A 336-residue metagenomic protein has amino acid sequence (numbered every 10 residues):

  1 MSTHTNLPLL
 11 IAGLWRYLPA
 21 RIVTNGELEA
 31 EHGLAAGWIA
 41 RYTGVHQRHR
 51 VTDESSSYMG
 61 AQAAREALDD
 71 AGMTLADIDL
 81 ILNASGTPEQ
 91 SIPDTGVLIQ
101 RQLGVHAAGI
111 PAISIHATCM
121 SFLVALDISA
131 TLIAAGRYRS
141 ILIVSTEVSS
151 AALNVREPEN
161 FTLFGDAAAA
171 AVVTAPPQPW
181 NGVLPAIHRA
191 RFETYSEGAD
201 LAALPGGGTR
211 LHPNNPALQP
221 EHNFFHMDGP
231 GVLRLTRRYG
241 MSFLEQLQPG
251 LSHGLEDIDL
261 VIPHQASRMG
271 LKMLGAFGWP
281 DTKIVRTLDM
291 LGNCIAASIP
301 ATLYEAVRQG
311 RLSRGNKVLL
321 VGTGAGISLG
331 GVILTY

Functional and structural regions predicted by a protein language model:
M1-D53, E157-R234, R238, S242 (+2 more regions): Condensing-enzyme catalytic core mediating Claisen C-C bond formation in acyl metabolism
A12, A84, H116, I141-E147 (+2 more regions): Short beta-strand segments
I22-V23, I92-D94, L126-D127, A152-E157 (+1 more regions): Short acidic, glycine/serine/threonine-rich loops at helix termini
A30-I39, S91-V105, I143-S149, T209-A217 (+1 more regions): Acidic-glycine-rich active-site phosphate/pyrophosphate-binding loop
S57, A61-Q62, L68, T87-P88 (+5 more regions): Claisen-condensing/thiolase-fold acyl-transfer catalytic domains that form or cleave C-C bonds in fatty acid
D70, T74-H106: Anion-binding (especially nucleotide phosphate/pyrophosphate-binding) glycine-rich loop and adjoining beta-alpha core
A76-A84, L255-H264: Short glycine-rich phosphate-binding loop at a beta-alpha junction
A134-A168: Flexible, glycine-rich active-site loops centered on histidine and acidic residues that chelate a metal or position
